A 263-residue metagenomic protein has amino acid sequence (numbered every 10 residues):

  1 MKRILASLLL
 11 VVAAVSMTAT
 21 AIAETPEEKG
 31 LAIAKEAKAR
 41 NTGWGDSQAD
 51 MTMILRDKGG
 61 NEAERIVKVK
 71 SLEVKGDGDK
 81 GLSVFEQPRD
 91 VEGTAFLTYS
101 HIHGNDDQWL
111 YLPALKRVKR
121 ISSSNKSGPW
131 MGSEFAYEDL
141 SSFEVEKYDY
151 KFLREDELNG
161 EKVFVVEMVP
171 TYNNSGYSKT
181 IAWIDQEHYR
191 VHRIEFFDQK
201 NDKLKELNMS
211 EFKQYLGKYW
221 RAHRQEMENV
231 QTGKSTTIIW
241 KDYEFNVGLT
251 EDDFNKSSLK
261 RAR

Functional and structural regions predicted by a protein language model:
M1-I4: Positively charged n-region of N-terminal signal peptides that target proteins for export
S7-S16: Bacterial N-terminal signal peptides
M17-A23: Sec/Tat signal peptide C-region and signal peptidase I cleavage site
T25, K29-A114: N-terminal mature ectodomain segment of secretory-pathway/periplasmic proteins
L31-A32, A63-R65, L140-F152, N201-E206: A short, amphipathic edge element
K70-L72, K151-E157, E211-K213: Short amphipathic beta-strand and strand-loop transition segments with alternating hydrophobic
E86, L97-Y99, D107-Y111, R117-I121 (+2 more regions): Gly/Pro-enriched, hydrophobic low-complexity segments that function as extracytoplasmic propeptides/linkers
A262-R263: Short, solvent-exposed mixed-charge patches
